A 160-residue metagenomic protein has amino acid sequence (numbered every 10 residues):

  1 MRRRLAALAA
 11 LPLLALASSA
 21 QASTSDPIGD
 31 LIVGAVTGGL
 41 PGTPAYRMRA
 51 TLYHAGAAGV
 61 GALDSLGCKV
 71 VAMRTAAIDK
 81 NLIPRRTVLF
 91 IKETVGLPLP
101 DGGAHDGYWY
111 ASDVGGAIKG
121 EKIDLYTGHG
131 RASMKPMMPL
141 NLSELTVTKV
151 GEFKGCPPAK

Functional and structural regions predicted by a protein language model:
M1-L8: Bacterial N-terminal signal peptides that target proteins for export
A9-L16: Bacterial N-terminal signal peptides
S18-Q21: Sec/Tat signal peptide C-region and signal peptidase I cleavage site
S23-K160: Solvent-exposed, well-ordered loop and adjacent helix/strand elements within mature globular domains that form
